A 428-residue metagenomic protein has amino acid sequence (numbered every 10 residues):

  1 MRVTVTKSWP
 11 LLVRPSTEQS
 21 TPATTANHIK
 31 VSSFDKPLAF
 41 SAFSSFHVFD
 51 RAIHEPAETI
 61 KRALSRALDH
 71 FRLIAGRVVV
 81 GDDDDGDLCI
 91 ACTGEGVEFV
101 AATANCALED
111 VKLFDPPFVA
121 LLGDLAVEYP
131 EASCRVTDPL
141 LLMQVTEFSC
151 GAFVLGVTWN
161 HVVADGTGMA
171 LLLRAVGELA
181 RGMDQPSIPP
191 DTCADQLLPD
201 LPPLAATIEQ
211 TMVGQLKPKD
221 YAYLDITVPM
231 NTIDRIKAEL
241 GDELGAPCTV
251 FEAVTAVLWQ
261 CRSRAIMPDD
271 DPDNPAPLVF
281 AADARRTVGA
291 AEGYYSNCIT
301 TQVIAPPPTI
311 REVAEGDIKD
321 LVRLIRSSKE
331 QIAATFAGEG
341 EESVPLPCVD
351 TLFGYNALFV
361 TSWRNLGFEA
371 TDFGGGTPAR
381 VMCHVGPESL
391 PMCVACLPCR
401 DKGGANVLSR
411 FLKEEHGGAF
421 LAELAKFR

Functional and structural regions predicted by a protein language model:
R2-T4, S8, L12-A26, A39-L73 (+2 more regions): Soluble acyl-CoA-dependent acyltransferase catalytic core bearing the H(X)4D motif
I29-F34: Detector for long, low-complexity, acidic/polar, Ser/Pro/Gly/Thr-rich intrinsically disordered N-terminal regulatory
K36, L140-T146, L390-C399: Short, surface-exposed beta-strand/loop micro-motifs that present aromatic residues
F353-R428: Low-complexity, glycine/alanine/valine/leucine- and proline-rich hydrophobic stretches
